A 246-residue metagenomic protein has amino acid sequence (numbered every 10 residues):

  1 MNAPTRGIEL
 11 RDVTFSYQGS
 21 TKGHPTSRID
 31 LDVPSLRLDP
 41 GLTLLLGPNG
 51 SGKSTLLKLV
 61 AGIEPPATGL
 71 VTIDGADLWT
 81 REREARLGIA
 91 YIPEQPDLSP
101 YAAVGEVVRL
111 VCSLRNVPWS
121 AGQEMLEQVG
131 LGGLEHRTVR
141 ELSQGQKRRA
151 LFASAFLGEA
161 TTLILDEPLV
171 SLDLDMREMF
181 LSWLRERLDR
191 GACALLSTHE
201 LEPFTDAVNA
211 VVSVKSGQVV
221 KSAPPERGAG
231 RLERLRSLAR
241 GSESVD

Functional and structural regions predicted by a protein language model:
A61: Helix-to-loop junction immediately C-terminal to a conserved catalytic motif
G69-T80, A85: Conserved ABC transporter NBD signature motif
R109, W119-L134: Conserved ABC ATPase "signature" region
F152: Hydrophobic anchor residue at the start of the ABC signature
L163-E167: Catalytic Walker B motif of ABC-type/P-loop ATPase nucleotide-binding domains
L174-M176: Helix N-cap at the start of a conserved alpha-helix in ABC-type nucleotide-binding domains
S197-H199: H-loop/switch region of ABC-family ATPase nucleotide-binding domains
